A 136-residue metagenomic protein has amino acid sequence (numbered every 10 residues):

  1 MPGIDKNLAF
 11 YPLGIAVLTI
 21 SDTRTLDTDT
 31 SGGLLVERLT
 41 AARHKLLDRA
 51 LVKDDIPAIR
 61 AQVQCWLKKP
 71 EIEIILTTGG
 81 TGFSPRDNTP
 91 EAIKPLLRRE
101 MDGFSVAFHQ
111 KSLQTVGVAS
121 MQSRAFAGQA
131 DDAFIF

Functional and structural regions predicted by a protein language model:
M1-F136: Non-catalytic beta/alpha edge segments that cap or flank active sites
